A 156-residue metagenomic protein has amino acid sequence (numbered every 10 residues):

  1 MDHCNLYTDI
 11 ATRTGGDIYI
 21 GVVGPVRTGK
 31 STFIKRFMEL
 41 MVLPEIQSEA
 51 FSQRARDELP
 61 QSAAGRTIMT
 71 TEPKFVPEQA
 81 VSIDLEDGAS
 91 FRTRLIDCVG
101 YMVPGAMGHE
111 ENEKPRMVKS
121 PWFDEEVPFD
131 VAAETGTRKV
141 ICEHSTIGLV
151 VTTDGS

Functional and structural regions predicted by a protein language model:
M1-F129, K139-V151: Conserved G1/Walker A P-loop phosphate-binding module
A132-G136: Well-ordered alpha-helical segments embedded in enzymatic catalytic cores
D154: Phosphate-binding glycine-rich loops and their immediate beta-loop-alpha structural context
